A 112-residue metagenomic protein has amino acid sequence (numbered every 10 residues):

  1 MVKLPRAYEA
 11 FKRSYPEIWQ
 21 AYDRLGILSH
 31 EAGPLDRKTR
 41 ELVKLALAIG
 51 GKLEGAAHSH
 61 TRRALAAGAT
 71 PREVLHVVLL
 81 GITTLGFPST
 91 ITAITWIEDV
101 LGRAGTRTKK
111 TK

Functional and structural regions predicted by a protein language model:
M1-T39, A66, T92-K112: Acidic, glycine/proline-rich low-complexity segments that act as flexible tails and inter-domain linkers
A7, R24-L25, L42, S59-R63 (+1 more regions): A general alpha-helix detector
P16, E54-G55, T70, F87-T90: Alpha-helix boundary/capping and short turn/kink residues
E17-D23, G51-H58: Short acidic alpha-helix initiation/capping motifs at coil-to-helix transition points, especially at protein N-termini
S29, L47, G81-I82: Short amphipathic alpha-helical interaction patches enriched in hydrophobic/aromatic residues with interspersed Lys/Arg
E41-E54: Amphipathic, charged-and-aliphatic alpha-helical interface segments that function as noncatalytic docking
K52-L79: Mid-chain, well-packed structural core segment of small domains
L75-V100: C-terminal structural segments of small proteins and small subunits
